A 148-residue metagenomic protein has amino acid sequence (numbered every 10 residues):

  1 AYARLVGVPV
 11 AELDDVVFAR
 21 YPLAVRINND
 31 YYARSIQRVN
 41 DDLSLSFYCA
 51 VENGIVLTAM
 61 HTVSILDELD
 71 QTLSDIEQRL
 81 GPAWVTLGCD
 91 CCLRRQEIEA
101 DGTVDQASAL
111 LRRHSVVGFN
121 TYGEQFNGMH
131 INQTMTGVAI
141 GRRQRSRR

Functional and structural regions predicted by a protein language model:
A1-H114, T121-R148: Small-residue-enriched flexible segments
